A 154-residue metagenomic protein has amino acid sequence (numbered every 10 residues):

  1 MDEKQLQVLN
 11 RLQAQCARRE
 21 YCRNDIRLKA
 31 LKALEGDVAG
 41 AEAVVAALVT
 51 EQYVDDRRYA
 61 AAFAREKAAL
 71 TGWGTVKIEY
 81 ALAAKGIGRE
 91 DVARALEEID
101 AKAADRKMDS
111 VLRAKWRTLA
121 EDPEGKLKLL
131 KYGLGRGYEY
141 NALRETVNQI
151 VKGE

Functional and structural regions predicted by a protein language model:
M1-E154: An alpha-helical, amphipathic repeat domain used for nucleic-acid recognition, typified by the mTERF helical solenoid
